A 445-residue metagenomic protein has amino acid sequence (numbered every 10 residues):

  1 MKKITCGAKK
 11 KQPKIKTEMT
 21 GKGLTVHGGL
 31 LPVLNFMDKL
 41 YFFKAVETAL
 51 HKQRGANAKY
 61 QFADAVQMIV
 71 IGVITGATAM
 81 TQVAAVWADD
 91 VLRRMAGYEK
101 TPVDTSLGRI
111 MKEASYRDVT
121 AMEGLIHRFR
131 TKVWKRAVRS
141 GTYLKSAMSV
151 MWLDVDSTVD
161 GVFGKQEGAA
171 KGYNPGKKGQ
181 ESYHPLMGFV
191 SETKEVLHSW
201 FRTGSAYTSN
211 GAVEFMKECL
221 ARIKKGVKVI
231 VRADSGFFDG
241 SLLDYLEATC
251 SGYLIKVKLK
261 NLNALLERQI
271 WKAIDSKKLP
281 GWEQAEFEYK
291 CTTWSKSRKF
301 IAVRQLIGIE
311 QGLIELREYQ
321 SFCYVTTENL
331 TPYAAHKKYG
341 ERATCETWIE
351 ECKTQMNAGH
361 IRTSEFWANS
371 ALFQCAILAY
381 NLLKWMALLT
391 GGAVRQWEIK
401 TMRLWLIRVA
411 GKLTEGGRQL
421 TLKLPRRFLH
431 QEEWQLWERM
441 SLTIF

Functional and structural regions predicted by a protein language model:
M1-Y207, V213-K224, L246-T249, A393 (+1 more regions): Dynamic "connector" segments at or just before major functional cores
K2-K16, G252-M356, G411, S441-F445: An anionic, glycine-rich sequence signature occurring as long contiguous blocks
F36, V83, V159, K277 (+1 more regions): Short amphipathic alpha-helical "interface-anchor" segments enriched in bulky aromatics
L50-N57, P332-Y339, Q355-A371, A387-E398 (+1 more regions): Short, solvent-exposed helix-loop connector elements
V73, W385-G411: Conserved nucleotidyltransferase catalytic core and NTase-mimicking acidic/glycine-rich helix/loop elements in nucleic
V231-D239, L259-N261: Acidic, metal-coordinating catalytic cores used for nucleic-acid/nucleotide bond scission and strand-transfer chemistry
G240-D244: Catalytic cores of alpha/beta
